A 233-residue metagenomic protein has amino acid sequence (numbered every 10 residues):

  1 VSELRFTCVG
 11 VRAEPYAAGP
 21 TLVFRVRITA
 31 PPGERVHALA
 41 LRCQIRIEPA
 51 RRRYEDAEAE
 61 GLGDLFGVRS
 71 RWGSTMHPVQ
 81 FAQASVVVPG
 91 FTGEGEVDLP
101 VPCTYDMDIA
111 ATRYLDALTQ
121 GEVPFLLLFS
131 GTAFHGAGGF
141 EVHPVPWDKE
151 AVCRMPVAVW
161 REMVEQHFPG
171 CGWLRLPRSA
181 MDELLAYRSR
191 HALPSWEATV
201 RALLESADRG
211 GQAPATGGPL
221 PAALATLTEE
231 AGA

Functional and structural regions predicted by a protein language model:
V1-V23: Low-complexity, acidic Ser/Thr/Pro/Gly-rich terminal tails and inter-domain linkers that flank the onset of structured
P15-I28, H37-I45, V101-Y105: Contiguous beta-strand segments within globular domains
R42-E48, V97-D148: Internal, hydrophobic beta-strand segments that form the core of beta-sheet-rich folds
R46-A57: Short aromatic-acidic-glycine turn motif
E60-R69, F134-W173: Short beta-strand elements
G61-D116: Extended, solvent-exposed segments with strong compositional bias
R178-S195: Surface-exposed, Lys/Arg-rich phosphate-binding patches that contact polyanionic backbones
P194-G217: Short, basic amphipathic alpha-helical segments that act as recognition/interaction helices in nucleic-acid-binding
